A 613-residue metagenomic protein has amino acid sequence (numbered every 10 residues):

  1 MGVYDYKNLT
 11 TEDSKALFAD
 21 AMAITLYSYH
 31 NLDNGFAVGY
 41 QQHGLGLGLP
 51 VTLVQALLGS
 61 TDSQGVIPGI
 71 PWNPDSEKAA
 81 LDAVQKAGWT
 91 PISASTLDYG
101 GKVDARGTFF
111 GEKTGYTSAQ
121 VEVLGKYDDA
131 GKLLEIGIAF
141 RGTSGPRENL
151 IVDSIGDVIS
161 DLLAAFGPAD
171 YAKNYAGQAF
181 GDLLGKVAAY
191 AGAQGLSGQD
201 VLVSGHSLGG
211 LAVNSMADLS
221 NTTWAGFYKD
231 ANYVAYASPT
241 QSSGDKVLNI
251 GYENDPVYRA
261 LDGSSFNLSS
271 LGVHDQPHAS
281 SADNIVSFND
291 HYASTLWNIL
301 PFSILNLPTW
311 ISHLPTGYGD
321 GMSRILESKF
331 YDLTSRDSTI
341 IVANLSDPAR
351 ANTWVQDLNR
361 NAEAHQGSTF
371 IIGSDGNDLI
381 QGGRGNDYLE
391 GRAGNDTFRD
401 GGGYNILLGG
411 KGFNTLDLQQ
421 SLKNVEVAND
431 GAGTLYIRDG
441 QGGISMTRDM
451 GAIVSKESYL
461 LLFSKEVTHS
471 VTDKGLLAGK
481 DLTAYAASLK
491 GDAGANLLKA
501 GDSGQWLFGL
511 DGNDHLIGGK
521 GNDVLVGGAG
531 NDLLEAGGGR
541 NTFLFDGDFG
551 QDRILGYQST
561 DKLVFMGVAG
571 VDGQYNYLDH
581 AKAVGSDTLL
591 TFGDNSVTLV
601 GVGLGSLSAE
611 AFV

Functional and structural regions predicted by a protein language model:
M1-A23, E135, G185-L202, D218-A393 (+3 more regions): Serine hydrolase/lipase
M1-L81: N-terminal low-complexity, Ser/Thr- and acidic-residue-enriched intrinsically disordered segments
S76-L202, W224-D230, Q241: A conserved cap/lid and substrate-binding interface adjacent to the catalytic center of lipid-processing enzymes
T143-G145, Q420-N424, S458-L460, D548-F549 (+2 more regions): Acidic glycine-/aspartate-rich tracts in secreted/extracellular proteins
E148-A165, S445-E457, V597-V613: Extended Gly/Ser/Thr-rich low-complexity repeat segments, especially those forming or decorating extracellular
G205-G209, V213: Gly/Ala-rich beta-loop-alpha elbow adjacent to hydrolase catalytic centers
V342-G443, A452-R553, S586-N595, G605-V613: Glycine- and aspartate-rich repeat motifs characteristic of hemolysin/RTX-like Ca2+-binding segments in secreted
